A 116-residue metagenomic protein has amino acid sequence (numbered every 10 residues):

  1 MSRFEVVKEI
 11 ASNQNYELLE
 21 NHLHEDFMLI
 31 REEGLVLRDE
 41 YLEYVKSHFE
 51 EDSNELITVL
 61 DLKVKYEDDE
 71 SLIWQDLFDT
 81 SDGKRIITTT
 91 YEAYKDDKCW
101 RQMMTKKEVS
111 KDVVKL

Functional and structural regions predicted by a protein language model:
M1-L19: N-terminal leader/targeting helix
E9-S12, L29-I30, V36, L42-L116: A beta-strand edge to alpha-helix "cap/lid" segment located at domain peripheries
Q14-I30: Short, well-ordered alpha-helical segments enriched in acidic and aromatic residues
